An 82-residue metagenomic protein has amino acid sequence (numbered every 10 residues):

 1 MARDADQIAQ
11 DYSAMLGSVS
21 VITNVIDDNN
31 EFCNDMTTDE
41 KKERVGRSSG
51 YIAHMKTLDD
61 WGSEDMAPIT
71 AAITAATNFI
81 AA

Functional and structural regions predicted by a protein language model:
M1-A82: Beta-rich interaction/scaffold domains
